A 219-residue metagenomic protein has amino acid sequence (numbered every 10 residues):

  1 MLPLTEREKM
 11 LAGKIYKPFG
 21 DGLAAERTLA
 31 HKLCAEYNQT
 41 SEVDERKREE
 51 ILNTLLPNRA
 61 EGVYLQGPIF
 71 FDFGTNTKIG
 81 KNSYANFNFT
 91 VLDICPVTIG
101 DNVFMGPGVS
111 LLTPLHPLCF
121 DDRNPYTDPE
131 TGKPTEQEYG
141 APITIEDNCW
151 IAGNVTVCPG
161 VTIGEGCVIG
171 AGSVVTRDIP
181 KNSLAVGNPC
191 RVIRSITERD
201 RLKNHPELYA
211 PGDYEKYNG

Functional and structural regions predicted by a protein language model:
M1-G62, L118, C190-G219: Terminal amphipathic alpha-helical/low-complexity segments used for targeting or macromolecular assembly
R7-E8, L55, P134-T135, A141-P142 (+1 more regions): Short secondary-structure boundary/capping segments
K17, F71, P117, V168 (+2 more regions): Short, electropositive, low-hydrophobicity segments enriched in small/polar residues
T54-L55, T77-I79, I179: Short, T/G/N/S-enriched strand-turn elements that build extracellular solenoid repeat scaffolds
I69-I79, Y84-V161, N188, S195-T197 (+1 more regions): Flexible, glycine/small-residue-enriched loop-and-beta-strand segment within the central core of proteins
C158-V186, C190: C-terminal/domain-terminus segments
